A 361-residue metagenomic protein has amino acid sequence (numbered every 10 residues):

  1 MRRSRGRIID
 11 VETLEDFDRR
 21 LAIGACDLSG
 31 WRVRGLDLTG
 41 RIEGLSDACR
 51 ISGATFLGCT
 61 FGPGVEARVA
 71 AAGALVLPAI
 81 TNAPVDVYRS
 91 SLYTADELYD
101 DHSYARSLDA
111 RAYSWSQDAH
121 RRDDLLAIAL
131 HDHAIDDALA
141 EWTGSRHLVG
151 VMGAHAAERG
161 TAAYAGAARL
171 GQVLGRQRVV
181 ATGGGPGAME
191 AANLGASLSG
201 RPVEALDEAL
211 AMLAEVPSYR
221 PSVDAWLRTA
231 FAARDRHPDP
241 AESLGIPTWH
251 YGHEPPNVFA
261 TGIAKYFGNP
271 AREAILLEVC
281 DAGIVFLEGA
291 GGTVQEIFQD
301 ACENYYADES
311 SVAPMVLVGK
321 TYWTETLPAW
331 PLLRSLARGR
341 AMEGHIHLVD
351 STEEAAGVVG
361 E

Functional and structural regions predicted by a protein language model:
M1-R122: Long, compositionally biased, glycine/small-hydrophobic-enriched stretches that function as flexible linkers, tethers
E12, L276-E278, S310-E361: C-terminal functional extensions of proteins
I23-E43, D47-C49, A188-F286: Acidic/glycine-enriched connector segments
P63-E66, R159, H253, Y322-P328: Short, charged/polar "capping" segments at the starts of alpha-helices and the immediately preceding loops
I135-V149: Glycine-rich phosphate/diphosphate-binding loops that line cofactor/substrate pockets in enzymes
H147-A154, A162-L210: N-terminal active-site beta-alpha-beta segment that forms phosphate/nucleotide-binding and substrate-recognition loops
G160, A188-A192, G292-Q299: Short glycine/serine/threonine-rich phosphate/pyrophosphate-binding segments that cradle anionic phosphate groups
Q177, V203-M212, L287-E288, V294 (+1 more regions): Short, acidic/small-residue loops that bind anionic groups at enzyme active sites
